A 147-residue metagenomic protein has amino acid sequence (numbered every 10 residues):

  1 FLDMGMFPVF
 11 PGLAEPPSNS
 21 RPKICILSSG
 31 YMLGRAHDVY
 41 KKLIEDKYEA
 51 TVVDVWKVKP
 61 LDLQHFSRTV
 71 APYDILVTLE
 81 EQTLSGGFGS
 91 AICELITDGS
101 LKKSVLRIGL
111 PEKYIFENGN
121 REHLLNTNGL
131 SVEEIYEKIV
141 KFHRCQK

Functional and structural regions predicted by a protein language model:
F1-K147: Thiamine diphosphate
